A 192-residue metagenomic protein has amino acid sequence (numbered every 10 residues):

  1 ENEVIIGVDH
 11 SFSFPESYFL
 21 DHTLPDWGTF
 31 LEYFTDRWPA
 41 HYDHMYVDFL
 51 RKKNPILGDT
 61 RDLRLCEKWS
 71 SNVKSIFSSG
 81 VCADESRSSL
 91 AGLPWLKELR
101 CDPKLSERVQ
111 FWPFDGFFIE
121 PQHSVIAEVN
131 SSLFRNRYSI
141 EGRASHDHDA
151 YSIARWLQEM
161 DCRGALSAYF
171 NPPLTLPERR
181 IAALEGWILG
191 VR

Functional and structural regions predicted by a protein language model:
E1-R192: RNase H-like (RuvC/DEDD) metal-dependent nuclease/polynucleotide-processing core
